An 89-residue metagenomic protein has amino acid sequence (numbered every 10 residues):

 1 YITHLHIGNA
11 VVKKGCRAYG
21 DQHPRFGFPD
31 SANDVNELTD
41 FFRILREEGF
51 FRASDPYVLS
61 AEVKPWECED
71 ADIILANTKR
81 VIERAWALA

Functional and structural regions predicted by a protein language model:
Y1-A89: Histidine-acidic metal/acid-base catalytic patches
